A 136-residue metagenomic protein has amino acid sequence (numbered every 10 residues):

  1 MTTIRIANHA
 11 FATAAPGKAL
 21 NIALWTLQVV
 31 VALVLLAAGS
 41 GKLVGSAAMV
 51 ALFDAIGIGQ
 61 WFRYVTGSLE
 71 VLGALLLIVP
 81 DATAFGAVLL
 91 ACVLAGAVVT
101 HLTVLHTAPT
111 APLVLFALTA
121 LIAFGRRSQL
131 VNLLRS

Functional and structural regions predicted by a protein language model:
M1-A37, V79-S136: Extended, low-polarity transmembrane helix blocks
T2-R5, S40-A51: Peri-membrane helix termini and adjoining interfacial loops of integral membrane proteins
A7, F11-A14, I56-T66: Hydrophobic alpha-helical transmembrane segments
A37, I58-I78: Core segments of alpha-helical transmembrane spans in multipass integral membrane proteins
G45, I58-W61, D81-A84: Amphipathic alpha-helical protein-protein interaction surfaces
S46-I56, A97-V98: Membrane-interface helix termini and inter-helical loops of multi-pass transporters
